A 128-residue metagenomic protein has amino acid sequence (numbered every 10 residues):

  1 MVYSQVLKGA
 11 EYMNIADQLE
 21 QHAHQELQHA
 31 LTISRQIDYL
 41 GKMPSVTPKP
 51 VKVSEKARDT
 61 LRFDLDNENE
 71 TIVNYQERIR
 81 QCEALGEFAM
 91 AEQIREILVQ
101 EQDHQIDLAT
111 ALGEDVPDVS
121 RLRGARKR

Functional and structural regions predicted by a protein language model:
M1-R128: Iron-associated oxidoreductase/ferritin-like identity signal
